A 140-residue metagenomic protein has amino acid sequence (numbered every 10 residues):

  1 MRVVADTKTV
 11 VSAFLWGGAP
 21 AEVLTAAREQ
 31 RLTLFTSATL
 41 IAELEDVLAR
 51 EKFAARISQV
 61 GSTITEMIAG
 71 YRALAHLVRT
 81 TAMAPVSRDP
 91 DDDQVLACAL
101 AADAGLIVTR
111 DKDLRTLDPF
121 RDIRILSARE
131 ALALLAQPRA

Functional and structural regions predicted by a protein language model:
M1-T36: Short, well-structured N-terminal submotif of metal-dependent ribonuclease cores
K8, A38, G61, D111-K112 (+1 more regions): Alpha-helix N-cap/helix-start capping motif
V10-V11, I41, F53, L114 (+1 more regions): A generic structural signal for short hydrophobic patches within well-formed alpha-helices
G18, F35, S58, S62 (+2 more regions): Residues at secondary-structure transition points
A26, C98, L117: Hydrophobic/aromatic ligand-binding patch that stacks against planar heteroaromatic rings of cofactors or nucleotides
A26-A82: PIN-domain endoribonuclease scaffold, especially VapC-family toxins
G70-L106: Active-site neighborhoods of divalent-metal-dependent phosphate/nucleic-acid chemistry enzymes
A102-V108, K112-A140: Acidic, PIN/NYN-like endoribonuclease modules and their adjacent C-terminal/linker elements
